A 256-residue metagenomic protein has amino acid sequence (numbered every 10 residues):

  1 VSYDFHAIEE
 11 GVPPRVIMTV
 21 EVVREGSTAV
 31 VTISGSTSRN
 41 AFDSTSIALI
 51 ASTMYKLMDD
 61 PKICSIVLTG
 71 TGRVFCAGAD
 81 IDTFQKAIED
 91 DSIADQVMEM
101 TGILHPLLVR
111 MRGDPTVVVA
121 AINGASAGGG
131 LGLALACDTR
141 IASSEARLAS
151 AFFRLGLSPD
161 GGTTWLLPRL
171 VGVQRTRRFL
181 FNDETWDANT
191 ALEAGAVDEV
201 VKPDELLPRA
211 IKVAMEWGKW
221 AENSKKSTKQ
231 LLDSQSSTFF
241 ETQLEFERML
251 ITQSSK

Functional and structural regions predicted by a protein language model:
S2-S34, E184-G218, K226-S236: Amphipathic alpha-helical segments at domain termini/boundaries
S2-T71, V109: Conserved CoA-thioester-binding segment of acyl-CoA-metabolizing enzymes
V31, G35, L49-I50, L68 (+6 more regions): Terminal peptide-recognition signature
T45-L49, I103, R209, N223 (+2 more regions): Charged catalytic carboxylate motif
G70-L107: Glycine- (often His-adjacent) and acidic-residue-rich active-site loop that binds/positions the CoA thioester
R73-A77, A127-G128, A149, L232: Short, active-site-adjacent cap segments at secondary-structure transitions
V109-K225: Crotonase-fold acyl-CoA enzyme core
F179-L180, T228-L231, I251: Short alpha-helical scaffolding segments that buttress acidic/His motifs in well-ordered protein cores
